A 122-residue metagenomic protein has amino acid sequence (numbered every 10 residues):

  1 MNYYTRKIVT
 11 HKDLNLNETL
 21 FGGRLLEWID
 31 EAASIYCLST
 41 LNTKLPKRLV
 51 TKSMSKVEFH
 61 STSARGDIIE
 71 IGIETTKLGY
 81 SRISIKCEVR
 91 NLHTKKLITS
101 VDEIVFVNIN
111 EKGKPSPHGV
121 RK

Functional and structural regions predicted by a protein language model:
M1-S53, V107-K122: Hot-dog-fold acyl-thioester-processing enzymes
Y3-Y4, A64-R65, T76-K122: HotDog/MaoC-like acyl-thioester-processing domains
V9-D13, K56-S61, N91-H93: Short, well-ordered turn and helix-capping elements at secondary-structure junctions
A33-E70, T76-S84, L97-D102: Hydrophobic beta-strand-centered segment that forms part of the acyl-chain substrate-binding groove
